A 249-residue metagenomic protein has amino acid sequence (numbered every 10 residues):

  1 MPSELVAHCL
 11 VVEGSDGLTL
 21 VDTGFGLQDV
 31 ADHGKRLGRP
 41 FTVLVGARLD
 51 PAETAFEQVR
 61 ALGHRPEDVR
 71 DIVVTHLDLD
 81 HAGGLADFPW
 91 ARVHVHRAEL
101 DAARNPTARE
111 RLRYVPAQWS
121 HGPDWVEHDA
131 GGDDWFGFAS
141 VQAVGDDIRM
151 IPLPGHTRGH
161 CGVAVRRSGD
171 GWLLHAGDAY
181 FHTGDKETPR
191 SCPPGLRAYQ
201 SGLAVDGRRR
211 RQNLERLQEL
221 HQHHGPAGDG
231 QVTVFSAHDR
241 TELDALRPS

Functional and structural regions predicted by a protein language model:
M1-E57, V163-G177: Conserved beta-strand hairpin/beta-sheet module of binuclear metal-dependent hydrolase folds, prominently
C9-E13, T19, A130-S168: Core dinuclear metal-dependent hydrolase active-site scaffold
T23-G26, L77, E99, H156-T157 (+2 more regions): Active-site metal-binding loops of divalent metal-dependent hydrolases
V43-A55, G169-S249: Cap/insert and terminal regions of metallo-dependent hydrolase folds
V45-H64, D68, R92, R97-P152 (+2 more regions): Metallo-beta-lactamase
V69-D80: Metallo-beta-lactamase
A82-R92: Conserved nucleotide-sugar donor-interacting segment of glycosyltransferase catalytic cores, predominantly GT-B
